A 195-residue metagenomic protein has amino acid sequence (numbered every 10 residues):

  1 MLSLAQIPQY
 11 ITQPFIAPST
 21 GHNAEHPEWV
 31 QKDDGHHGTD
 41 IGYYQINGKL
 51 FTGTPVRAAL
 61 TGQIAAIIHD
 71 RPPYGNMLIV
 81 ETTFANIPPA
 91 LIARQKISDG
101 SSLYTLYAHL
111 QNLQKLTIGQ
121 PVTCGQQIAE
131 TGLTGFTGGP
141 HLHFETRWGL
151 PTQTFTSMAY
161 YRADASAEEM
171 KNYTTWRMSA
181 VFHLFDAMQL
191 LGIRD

Functional and structural regions predicted by a protein language model:
M1-M77, T83-P89, R94-K96, C124 (+2 more regions): Surface-exposed, glycine-biased beta-strand/turn segments
A5, A85-L103, T117-Q126, E145-D195: Acidic, glycine-rich catalytic/binding loops that coordinate metals and/or anionic ligands
T39, N76-L78, Q120, P140-F144: Extracytoplasmic/periplasmic beta-strand context in beta-sandwich domains, especially the cupredoxin/COX2 CuA-binding
I46, N112-K115, F136: Disulfide-stabilized cysteine-rich extracellular repeat microdomains
G53-V56, N112-Q120: Short, surface-exposed secondary-structure edge patches
P73, T131-H143: Active-site loop architecture of trypsin-fold serine endopeptidases
T105-Q111: Beta-strand/loop nucleic-acid-binding surfaces
